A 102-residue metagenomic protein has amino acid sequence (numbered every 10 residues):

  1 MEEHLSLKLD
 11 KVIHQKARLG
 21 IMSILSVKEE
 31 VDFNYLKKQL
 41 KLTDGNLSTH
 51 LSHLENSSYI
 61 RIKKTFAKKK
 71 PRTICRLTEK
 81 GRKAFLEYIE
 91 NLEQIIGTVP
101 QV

Functional and structural regions predicted by a protein language model:
E2-S6, S23, R82-V102: Amphipathic alpha-helical dimerization/coiled-coil segments that flank or bridge DNA-binding/regulatory modules
L5-N46, T65-K68, I74-R76: N-terminal helix-turn-helix DNA-binding core of bacterial DNA-binding proteins
Y35, L42-D44, K70, R82-A84 (+1 more regions): Short, surface-exposed linear patches
H50: Residues within the DNA-recognition helix of helix-turn-helix
H53: Alpha-helical DNA-recognition elements
S58: Glycine-centered, phosphate/nucleic-acid-interacting loop/turn motifs that mediate DNA/RNA or nucleotide
I62: Short beta-strand "wing" residues that participate in macromolecule-binding interfaces
L77-G81: Accessory beta->alpha helical hairpin/"wing" motif in late/C-terminal subdomains of nucleic-acid enzymes
